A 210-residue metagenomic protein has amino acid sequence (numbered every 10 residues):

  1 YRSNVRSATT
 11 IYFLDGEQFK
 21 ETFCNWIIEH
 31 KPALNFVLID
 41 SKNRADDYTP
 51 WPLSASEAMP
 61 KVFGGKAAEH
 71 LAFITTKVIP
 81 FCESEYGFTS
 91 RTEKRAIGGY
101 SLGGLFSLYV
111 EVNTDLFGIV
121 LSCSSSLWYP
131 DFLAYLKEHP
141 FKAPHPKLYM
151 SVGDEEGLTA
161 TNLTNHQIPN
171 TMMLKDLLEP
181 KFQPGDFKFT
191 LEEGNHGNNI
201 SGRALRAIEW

Functional and structural regions predicted by a protein language model:
Y1-W210: Non-catalytic cap/lid and distal C-terminal segments of serine-dependent acyl enzymes
